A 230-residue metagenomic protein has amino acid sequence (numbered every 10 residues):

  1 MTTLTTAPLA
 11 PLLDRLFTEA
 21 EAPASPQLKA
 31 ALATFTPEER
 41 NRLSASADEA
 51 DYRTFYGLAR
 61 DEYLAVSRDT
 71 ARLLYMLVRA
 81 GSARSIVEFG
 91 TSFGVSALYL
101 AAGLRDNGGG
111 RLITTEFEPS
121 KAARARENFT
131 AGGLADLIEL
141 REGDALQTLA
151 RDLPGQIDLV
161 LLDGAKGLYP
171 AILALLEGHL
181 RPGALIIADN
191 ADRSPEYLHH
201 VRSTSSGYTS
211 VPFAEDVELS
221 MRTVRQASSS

Functional and structural regions predicted by a protein language model:
M1-L159, K166-I187, A191-S230: A short alpha-helical cap/connector motif
